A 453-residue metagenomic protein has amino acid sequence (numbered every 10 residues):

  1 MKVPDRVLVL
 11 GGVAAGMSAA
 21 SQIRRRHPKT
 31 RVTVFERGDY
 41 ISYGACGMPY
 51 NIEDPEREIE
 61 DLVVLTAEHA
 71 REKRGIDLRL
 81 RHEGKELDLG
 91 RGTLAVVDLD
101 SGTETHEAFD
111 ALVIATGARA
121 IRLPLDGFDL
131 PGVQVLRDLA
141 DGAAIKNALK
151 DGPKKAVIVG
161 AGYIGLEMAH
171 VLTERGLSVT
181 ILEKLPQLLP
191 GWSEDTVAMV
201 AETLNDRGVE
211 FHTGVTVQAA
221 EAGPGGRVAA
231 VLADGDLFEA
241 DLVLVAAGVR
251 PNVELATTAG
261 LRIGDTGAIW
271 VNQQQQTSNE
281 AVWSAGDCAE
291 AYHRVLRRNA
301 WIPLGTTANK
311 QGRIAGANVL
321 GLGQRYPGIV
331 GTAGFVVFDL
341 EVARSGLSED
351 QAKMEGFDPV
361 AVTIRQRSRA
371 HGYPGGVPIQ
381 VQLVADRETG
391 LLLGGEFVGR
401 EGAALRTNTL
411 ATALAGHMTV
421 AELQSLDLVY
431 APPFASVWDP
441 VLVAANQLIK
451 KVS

Functional and structural regions predicted by a protein language model:
K2-D77, A169-W192: Beta1-alpha1 glycine-rich phosphate/pyrophosphate-binding loop at the start of Rossmann-like nucleotide-binding domains
V3-P4, L10-A14, S18-K29, F35-G38 (+3 more regions): Flexible, glycine-rich terminal cap/loop adjacent to redox cofactors in electron-transfer oxidoreductases
K29-R31, K73, L78-D100, E107 (+1 more regions): A Rossmann-like FAD-binding core segment of flavoenzymes
L62-V63, K155-V157, Y163-E221, P303-A308 (+2 more regions): Rossmann-like dinucleotide-binding cores of NAD(P)H-dependent redox enzymes
E107-G117, V159, F238-G248, G312 (+1 more regions): Short hydrophobic core segments
I114-R175, E210-F211, D265, V271-Q273: Glycine-rich dinucleotide-binding loop and its adjacent helix/turn
D129-G152, G226-A230, D236-A317, T409 (+1 more regions): FAD-site-proximal beta/loop scaffold in flavoenzymes
V271, A285-S348, F434-V452: A conserved FAD-binding loop/helix module that cradles the flavin
